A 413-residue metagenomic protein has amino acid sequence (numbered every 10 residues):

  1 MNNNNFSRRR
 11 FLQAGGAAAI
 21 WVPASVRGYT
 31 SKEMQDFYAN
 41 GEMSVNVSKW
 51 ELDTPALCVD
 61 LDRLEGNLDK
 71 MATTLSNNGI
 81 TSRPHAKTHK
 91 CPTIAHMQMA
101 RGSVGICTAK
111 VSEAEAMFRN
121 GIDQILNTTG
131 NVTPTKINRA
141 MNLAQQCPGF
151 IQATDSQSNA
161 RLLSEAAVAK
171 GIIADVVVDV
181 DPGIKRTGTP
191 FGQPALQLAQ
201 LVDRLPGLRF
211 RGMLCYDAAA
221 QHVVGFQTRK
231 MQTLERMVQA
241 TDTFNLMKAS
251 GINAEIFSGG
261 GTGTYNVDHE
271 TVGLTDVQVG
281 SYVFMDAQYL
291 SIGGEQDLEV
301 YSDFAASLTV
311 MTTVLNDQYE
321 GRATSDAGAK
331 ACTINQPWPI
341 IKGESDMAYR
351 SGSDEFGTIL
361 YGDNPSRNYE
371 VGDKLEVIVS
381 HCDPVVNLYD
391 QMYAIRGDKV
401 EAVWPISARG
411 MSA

Functional and structural regions predicted by a protein language model:
M1-A19: N-terminal secretory signal peptides and thylakoid transit peptides that target proteins across membranes
N2-N3, D181-G294: Active-site loop/helix belt of alpha/beta enzymes
R8, Q318-A413: C-terminal accessory subdomain/extension
P23-N77: C-terminal segment of N-terminal export signals and the immediately downstream linker at the start of the mature
W50-D60, Q124-N127, M141-Q152, V224-L234 (+1 more regions): Glycine-rich tight-turn/loop motif centered on a GG-T
L64, K87, M117, V178 (+5 more regions): Conserved, mostly hydrophobic/aromatic
H85-Q221: Active-site-proximal beta-alpha core segment in soluble small-molecule metabolic enzymes
Y265-K342: Active-site loop ensemble at the mouth of alpha/beta enzyme cores that anchors a bound cofactor
